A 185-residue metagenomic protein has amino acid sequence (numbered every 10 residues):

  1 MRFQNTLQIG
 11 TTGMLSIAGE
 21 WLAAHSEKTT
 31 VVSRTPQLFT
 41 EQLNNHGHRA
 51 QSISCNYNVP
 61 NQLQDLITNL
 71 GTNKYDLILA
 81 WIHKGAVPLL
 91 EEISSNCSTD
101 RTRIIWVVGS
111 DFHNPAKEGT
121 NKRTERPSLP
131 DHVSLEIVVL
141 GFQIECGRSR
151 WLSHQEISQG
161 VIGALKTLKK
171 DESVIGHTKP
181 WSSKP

Functional and structural regions predicted by a protein language model:
M1-T30: Canonical Rossmann dinucleotide-binding motif of NAD(H)/NADP(H)-dependent dehydrogenases/reductases, specifically
R2, T68-L79, T102: A glycine-rich helix->loop->beta "capping" turn within Rossmann-like NAD(P)(H)-dependent oxidoreductase domains
I9-T12, V32-T35, C55-Y57, L79-K84 (+2 more regions): Structural motif
S26-E41: Conserved glycine-rich Rossmann-like NAD(P)H-binding loop of the short-chain dehydrogenase/reductase
L43-L63, L79-K84: Rossmann-fold cofactor-recognition segment
N61-N73, S94: Conserved amphipathic alpha-helix within the SDR
A80-S158: Catalytic loop of short-chain dehydrogenase/reductase
G147-K184: C-terminal helical subdomain
